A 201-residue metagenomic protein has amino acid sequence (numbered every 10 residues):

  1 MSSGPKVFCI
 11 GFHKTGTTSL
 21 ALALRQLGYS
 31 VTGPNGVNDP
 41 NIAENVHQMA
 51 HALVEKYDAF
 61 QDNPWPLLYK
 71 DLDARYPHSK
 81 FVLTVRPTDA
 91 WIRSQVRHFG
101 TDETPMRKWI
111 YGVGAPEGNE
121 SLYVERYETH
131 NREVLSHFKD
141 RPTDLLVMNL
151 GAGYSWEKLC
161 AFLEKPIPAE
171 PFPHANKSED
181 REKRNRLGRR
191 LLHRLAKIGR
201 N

Functional and structural regions predicted by a protein language model:
M1-K56, E179-R186: PAPS-dependent sulfotransferase catalytic core
M1-S3, I198-N201: Basic/polar N-terminal segments that are highly enriched at the extreme N-terminus, encompassing both cleavable
C9-F12, N35, Q61-W65, V85-R86 (+1 more regions): Short His-Asn-centered micro-motif
R25-Y29, K70-E125, Y154, C160-A161 (+1 more regions): PAPS-dependent sulfotransferase catalytic domain
T32, K80-V82, L146-M148: Hydrophobic/aromatic beta-strand patches that form the interior of the parallel beta-sheet core in alpha/beta enzyme
N35-N45, P87-W91, R132, S136-D140 (+1 more regions): The conserved 3'-phosphoadenosine-5'-phosphosulfate
Q48-S79: Conserved nucleotide-sensing/catalytic segment adjacent to the nucleotide-binding pocket in NTP-handling enzymes
Q61-P64, L122-H130, G151: Soluble or luminal CAZymes and related metallo-dependent hydrolases
